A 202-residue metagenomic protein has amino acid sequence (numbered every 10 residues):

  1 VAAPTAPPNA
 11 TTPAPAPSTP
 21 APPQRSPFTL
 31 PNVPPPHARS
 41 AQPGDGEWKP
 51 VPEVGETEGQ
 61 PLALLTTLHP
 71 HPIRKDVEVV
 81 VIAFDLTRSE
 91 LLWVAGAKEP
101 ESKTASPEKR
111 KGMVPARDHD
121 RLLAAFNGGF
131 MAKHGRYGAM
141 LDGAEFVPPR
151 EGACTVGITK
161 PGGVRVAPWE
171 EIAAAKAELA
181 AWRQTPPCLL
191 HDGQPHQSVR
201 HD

Functional and structural regions predicted by a protein language model:
V1, G193-D202: Short, intrinsically disordered, charge-balanced linker/junction segments flanking boundaries in proteins
V1-V147: Zymogen propeptides
G96-E99, E170-A174, D202: A short, sequence-level motif marking secondary-structure junctions
F126-P195: Active-site-adjacent helix-turn-beta-strand microarchitecture at beta-sheet edges that either contains or buttresses
